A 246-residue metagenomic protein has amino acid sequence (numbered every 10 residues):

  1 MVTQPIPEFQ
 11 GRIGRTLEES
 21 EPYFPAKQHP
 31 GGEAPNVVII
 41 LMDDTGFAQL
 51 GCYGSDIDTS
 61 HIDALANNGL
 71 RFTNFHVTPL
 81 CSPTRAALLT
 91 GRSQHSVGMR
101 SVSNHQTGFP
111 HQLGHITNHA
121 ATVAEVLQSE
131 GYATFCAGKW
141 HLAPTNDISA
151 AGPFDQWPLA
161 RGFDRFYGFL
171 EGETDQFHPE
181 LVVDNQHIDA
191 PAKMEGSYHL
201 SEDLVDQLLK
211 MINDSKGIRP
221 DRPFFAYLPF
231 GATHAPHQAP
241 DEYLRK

Functional and structural regions predicted by a protein language model:
M1-K246: Formylglycine-dependent sulfatase
